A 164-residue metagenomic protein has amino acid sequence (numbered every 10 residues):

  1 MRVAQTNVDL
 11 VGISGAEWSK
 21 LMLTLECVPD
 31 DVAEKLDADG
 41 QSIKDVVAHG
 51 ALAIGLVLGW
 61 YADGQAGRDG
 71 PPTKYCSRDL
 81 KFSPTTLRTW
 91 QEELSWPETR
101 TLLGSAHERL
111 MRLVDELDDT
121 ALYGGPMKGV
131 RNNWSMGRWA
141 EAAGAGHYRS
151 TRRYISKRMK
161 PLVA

Functional and structural regions predicted by a protein language model:
M1-V3, E92-E93: Short, contiguous pre-domain boundary segments
R2-D31, L52, L56-D63, G146: Alpha-helical bundle segments that constitute or directly flank the non-heme di-iron/ferroxidase center
N7, V11-S14, W96-L103, A140-G144 (+1 more regions): Hydrophobic packing residues in well-ordered alpha-helices of helical domains and bundles
M22, K44-V47, L58, R100 (+3 more regions): Non-transmembrane alpha-helical segments in soluble domains of secreted/periplasmic/extracellular proteins
E26-P29, D115-D118, M159: A structural signal for long alpha-helical coiled-coils and helix-turn connectors that form the cytosolic signaling
V28-D39, G104: An N-terminal domain-start capping segment
E34-F82, L122-A164: Short, contiguous alpha-helical
L80-Y123: Acidic/histidine-rich alpha-helical segments that form the ligand environment of transition-metal centers
